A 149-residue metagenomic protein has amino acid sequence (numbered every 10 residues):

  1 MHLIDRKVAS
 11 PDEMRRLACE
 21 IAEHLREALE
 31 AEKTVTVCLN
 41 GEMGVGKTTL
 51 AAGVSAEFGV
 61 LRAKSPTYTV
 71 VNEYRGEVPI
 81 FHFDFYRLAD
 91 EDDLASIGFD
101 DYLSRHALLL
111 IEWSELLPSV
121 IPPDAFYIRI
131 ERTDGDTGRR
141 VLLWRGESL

Functional and structural regions predicted by a protein language model:
M1-L25: N-terminal pre-Walker A segment at the start of P-loop NTPase domains
H2-I4, A89-L149: Short phosphate-coordinating micro-motif centered on Lys-Gly-acidic
H24-K33: Phosphate-binding P-loop
T36-C38: Short hydrophobic/aromatic beta-strand immediately N-terminal to the Walker A/P-loop
N40-E42: P-loop (Walker A) phosphate-binding loop of NTP-binding proteins
K47: Conserved lysine of the Walker
V60-R75: Short beta-strand-centered segment that lines the nucleotide-binding/catalytic pocket of NTP-utilizing
